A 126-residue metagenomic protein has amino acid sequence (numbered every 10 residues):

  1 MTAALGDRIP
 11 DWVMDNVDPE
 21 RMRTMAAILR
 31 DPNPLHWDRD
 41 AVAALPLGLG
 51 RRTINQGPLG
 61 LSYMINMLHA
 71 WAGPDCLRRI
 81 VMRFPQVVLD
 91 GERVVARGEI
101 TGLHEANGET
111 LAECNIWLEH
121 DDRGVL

Functional and structural regions predicted by a protein language model:
M1-T53: Catalytic strand-loop segment that frames the active site of acyl-thioester-processing enzymes
M1-V13, V87-L126: HotDog/MaoC-like acyl-thioester-processing domains
A41, I80, N107-G108: Sparse recognition of residues in long alpha-helices and their boundaries
L45-I100: Hydrophobic beta-strand-centered segment that forms part of the acyl-chain substrate-binding groove
